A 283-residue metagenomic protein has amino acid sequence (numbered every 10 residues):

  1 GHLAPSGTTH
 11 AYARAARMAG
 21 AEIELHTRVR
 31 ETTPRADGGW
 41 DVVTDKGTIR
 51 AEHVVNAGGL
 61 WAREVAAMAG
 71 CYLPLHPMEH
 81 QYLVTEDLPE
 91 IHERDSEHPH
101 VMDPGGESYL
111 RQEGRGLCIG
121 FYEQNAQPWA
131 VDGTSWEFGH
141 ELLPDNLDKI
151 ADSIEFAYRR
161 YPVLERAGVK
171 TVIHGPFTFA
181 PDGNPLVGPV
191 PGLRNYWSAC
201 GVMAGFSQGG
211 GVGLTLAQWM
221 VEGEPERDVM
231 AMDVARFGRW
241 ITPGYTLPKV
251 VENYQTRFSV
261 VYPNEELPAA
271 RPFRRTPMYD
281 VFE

Functional and structural regions predicted by a protein language model:
G1-H53, W61: Helical element adjacent to the flavin cofactor pocket in flavoenzyme catalytic cores
A15-A19, M68, T215, W219-G223: Active-site catalytic microenvironments for nucleophilic, acid-base chemistry
V29-T32, V101, L110, V187: A structural signal for short hydrophobic beta-strand segments in well-ordered beta-sheet cores
G39-W40, S108, L117-C118, Y196-W197: Hydrophobic residues embedded in beta-strands of well-ordered beta-sheets
T48-E97: Central helical "cap/lid" subdomain
A67-A69, L83-V84, P89-P128, D145-D148 (+1 more regions): Mid-domain catalytic core of redox enzymes that form a hydrophobic substrate pocket/lid adjacent to a catalytic redox
L73-P77, H98-M102, S108-Y109, G168 (+1 more regions): Short Gly/Pro-enriched turn/cap motifs at secondary-structure boundaries
G105, G114, W136-R274, V281: C-terminal catalytic lobe of FAD-dependent flavoproteins
